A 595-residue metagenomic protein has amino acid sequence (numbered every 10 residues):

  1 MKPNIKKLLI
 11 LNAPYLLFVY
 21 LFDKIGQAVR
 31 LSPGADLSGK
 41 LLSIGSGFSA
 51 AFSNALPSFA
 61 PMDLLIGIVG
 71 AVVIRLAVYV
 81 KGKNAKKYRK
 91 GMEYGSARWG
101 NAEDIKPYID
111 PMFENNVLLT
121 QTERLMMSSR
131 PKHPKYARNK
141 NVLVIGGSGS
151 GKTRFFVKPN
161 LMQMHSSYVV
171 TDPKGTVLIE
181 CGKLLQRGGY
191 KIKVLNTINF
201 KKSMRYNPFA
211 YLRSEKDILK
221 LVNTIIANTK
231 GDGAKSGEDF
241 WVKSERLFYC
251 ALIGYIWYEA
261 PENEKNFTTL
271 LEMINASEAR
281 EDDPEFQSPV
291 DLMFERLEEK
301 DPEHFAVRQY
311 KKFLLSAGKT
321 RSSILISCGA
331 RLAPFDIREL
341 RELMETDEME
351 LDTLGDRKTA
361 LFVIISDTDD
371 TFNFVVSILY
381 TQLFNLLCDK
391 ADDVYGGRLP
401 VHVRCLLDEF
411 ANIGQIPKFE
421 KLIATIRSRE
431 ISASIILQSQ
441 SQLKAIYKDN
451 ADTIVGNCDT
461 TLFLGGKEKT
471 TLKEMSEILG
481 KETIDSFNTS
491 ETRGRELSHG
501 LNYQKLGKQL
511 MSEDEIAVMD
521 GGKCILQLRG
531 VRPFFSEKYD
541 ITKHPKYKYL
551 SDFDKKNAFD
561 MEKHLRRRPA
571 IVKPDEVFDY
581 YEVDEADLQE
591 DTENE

Functional and structural regions predicted by a protein language model:
M1-S150, R154-V157, K481, T492 (+1 more regions): Basic- and hydrophobic-enriched, low-structure N-terminal and domain-boundary segments that flank ATP-binding catalytic
L21-F22, R138-I431, I446, G456 (+4 more regions): P-loop NTPase motor domains
A51-N54, D63-N116, E215-I225, M273-A276 (+3 more regions): Short alpha-helical interface patches
F113-L119, F374-Q382, M475: Conserved long hydrophobic alpha-helices within structured protein cores
L125-P131, K230-F240, D485-Q504: Low-complexity, polar-biased intrinsically disordered regions enriched in Pro/Ser/Thr/Gly
I423-I525: Conserved ATP-driven motor cores of ASCE-family P-loop NTPases powering translocation/secretion/packaging/pilus
